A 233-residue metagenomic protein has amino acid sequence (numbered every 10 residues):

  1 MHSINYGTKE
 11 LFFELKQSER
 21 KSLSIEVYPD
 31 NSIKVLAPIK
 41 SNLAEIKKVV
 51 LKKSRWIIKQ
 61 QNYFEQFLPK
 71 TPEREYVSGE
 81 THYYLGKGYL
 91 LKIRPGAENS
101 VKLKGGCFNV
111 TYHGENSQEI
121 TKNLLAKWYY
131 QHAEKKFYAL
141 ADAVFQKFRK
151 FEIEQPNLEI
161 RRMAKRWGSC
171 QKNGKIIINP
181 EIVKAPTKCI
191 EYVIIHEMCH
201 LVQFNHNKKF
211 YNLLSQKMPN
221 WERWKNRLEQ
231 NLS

Functional and structural regions predicted by a protein language model:
M1-Y192, L201-S233: Active-site-proximal or metal-binding-adjacent scaffold patches in catalytic folds
E197: Walker B catalytic acidic pair
